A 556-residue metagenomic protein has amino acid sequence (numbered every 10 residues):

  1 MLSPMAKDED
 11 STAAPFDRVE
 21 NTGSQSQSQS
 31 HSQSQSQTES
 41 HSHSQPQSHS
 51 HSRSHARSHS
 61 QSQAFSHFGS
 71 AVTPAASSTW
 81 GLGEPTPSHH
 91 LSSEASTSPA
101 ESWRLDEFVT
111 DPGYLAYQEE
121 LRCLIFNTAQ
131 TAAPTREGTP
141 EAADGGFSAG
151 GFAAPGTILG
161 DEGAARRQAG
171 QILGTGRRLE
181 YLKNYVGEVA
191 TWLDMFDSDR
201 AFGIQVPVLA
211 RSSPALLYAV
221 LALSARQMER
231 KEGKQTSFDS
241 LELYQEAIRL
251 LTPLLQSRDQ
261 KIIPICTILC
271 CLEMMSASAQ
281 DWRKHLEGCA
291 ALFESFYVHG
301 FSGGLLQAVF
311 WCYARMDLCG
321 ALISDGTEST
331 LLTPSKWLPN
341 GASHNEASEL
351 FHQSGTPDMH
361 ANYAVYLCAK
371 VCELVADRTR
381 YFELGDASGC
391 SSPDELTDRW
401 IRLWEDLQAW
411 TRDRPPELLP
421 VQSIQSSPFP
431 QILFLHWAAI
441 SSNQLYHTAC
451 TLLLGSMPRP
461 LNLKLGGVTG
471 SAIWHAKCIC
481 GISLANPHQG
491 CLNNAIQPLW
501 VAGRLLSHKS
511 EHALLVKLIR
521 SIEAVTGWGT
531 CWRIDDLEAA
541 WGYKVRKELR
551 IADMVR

Functional and structural regions predicted by a protein language model:
M1-P253, S257, Q280-R556: Intrinsically disordered, low-complexity activation-like regions
C266-D281: Internal, conserved structured core segments that host functional sites
